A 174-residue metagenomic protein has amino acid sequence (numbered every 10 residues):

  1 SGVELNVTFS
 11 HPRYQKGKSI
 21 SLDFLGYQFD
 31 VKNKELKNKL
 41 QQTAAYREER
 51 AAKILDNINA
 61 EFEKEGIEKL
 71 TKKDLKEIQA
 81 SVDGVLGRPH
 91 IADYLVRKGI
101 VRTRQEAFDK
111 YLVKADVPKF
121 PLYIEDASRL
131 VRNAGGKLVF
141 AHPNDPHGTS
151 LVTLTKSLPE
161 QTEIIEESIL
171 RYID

Functional and structural regions predicted by a protein language model:
S1-S21, K110, V117, L122-Y123 (+2 more regions): An N-terminally biased module of ancient metal coordination in phosphate/nucleic-acid-related enzymes
S1-V82, Y172-D174: A metal-dependent hydrolase metal-coordination microenvironment
G26-Q28, L95, H142: Short, structured patches in soluble enzyme cores that scaffold and shape functional sites
F29-K32, I100-V101, N144-P146: Short connector loops/turns at beta-strand edges and beta->alpha or beta->beta junctions
K34, A45, E49-A52, P89-H90 (+3 more regions): Generic alpha-helical secondary structure signal
K34, R104, H147-L151: Short acidic/His/Gly/Ser-rich catalytic and metal-binding motifs that mark active-site loops of diverse hydrolases
L36-Q41, A107, L112, V152: Generic alpha-helix signal with a bias toward terminal, lower-confidence helices and secondary-structure junctions
A52-E125: Hydrophobic, aromatic-enriched interface-forming segments
